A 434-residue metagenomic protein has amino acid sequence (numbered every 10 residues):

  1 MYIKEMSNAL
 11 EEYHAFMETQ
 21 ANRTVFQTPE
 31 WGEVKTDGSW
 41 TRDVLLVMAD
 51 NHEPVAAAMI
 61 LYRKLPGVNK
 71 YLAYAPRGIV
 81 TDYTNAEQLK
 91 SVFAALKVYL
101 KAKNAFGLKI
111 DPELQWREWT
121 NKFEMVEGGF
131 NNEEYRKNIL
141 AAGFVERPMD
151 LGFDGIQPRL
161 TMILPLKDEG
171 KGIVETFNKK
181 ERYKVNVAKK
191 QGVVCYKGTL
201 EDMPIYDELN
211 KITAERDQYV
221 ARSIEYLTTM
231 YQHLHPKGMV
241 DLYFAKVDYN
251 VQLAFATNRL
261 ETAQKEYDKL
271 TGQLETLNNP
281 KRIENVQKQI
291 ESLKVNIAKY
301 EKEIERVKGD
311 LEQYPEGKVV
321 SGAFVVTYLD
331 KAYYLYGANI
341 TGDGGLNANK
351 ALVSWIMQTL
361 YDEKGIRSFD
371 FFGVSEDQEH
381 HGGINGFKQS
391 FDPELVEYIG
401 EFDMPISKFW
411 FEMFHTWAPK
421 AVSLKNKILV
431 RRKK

Functional and structural regions predicted by a protein language model:
M1-I3: Extreme N-terminal starter segment of soluble prokaryotic enzymes
E5, G38-T41, F93-V98, K109-W116 (+8 more regions): Low-complexity, flexible helical/coil segments
E5-N51, V55-V68, R117, G143-G155 (+1 more regions): A conserved beta-strand-loop-helix scaffold within acyl/acetyltransferase catalytic domains
S7-L10, E33-V34, K122-E169, K288-Q289 (+2 more regions): Active-site/acyl-donor-binding loops of N-acyltransferases
V25, E30, K64, G78-I79 (+4 more regions): Residue-level preference for alpha-helix termini and adjacent loops
V68-D154, E275, T327-F391: Acyl-donor binding region in acyl/amide transferases
Y71-R77, L160, Q191-V193: Short amphipathic alpha-helical segments
P76, E225-T228, W355, A418: Juxtamembrane/interface motifs at transmembrane-helix termini
